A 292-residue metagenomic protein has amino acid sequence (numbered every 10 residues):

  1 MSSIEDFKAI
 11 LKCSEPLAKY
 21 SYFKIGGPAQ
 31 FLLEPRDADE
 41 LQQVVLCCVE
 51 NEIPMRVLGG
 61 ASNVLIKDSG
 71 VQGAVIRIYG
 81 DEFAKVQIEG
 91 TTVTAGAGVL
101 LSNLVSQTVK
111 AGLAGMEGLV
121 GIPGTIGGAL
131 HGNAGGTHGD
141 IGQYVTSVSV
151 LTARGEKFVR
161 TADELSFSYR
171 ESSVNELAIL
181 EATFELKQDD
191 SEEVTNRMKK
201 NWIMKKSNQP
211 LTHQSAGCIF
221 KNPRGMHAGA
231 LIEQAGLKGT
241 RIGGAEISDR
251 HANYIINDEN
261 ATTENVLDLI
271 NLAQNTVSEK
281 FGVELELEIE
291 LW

Functional and structural regions predicted by a protein language model:
M1-I126, A134: Anion-binding (especially nucleotide phosphate/pyrophosphate-binding) glycine-rich loop and adjoining beta-alpha core
L11, L17, F23, F83-V86 (+8 more regions): Short clusters of hydrophobic/aromatic residues that line enzyme substrate/ligand-binding pockets
C13, V64, L151-W292: Phosphate/pyrophosphate- and phosphate-bearing ligand-binding catalytic cores of soluble enzymes
L32, T94, S147-S149, E181-T183: Beta-strand secondary-structure signal
N51, L58-G60, Y144, H213-Q214 (+1 more regions): Short, basic and Ser/Thr-rich N-terminal targeting/leader segments
N63-V64, V105-T108, M116-V120, L130-D140 (+3 more regions): A generic local secondary-structure boundary/capping motif
F83-V86, T146-V150: Short polybasic amphipathic segments
Q87-G90, L130, L177-E181: Acidic/polar active-site rim loop that often engages polyanionic ligands
